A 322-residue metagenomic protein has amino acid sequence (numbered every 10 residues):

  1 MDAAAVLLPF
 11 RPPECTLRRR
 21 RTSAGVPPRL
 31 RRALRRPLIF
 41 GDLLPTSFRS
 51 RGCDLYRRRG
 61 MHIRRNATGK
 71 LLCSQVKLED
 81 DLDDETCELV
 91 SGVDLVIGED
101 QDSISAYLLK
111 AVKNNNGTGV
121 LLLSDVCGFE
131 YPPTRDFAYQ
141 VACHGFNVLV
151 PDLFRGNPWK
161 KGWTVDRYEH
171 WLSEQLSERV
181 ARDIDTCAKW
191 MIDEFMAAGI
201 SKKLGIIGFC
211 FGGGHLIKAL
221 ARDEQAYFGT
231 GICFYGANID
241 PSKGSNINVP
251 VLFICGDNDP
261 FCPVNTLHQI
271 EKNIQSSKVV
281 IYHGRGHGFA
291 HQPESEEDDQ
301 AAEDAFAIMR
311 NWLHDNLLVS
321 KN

Functional and structural regions predicted by a protein language model:
M1-L55: N-terminal chloroplast transit peptides
P45-F48, H62-G199, F289-E294: Serine-hydrolase catalytic machinery in alpha/beta-hydrolase-like enzymes
G119-L121, G205, L252: Conserved beta-strand elements of the Class I
I184-N248: Primarily recognizes the serine-hydrolase "nucleophile elbow" in alpha/beta-hydrolase and SGNH/GDSL folds
I247, F253-C255: Short beta-strand/loop motif that positions the catalytic acidic residue of the alpha/beta-hydrolase fold
N258-C262, H287: Acidic catalytic loop of the alpha/beta-hydrolase fold
P263-K272: Short alpha-helix in the alpha/beta-hydrolase fold that links the catalytic acid
S276-N322: C-terminal catalytic histidine-bearing segment of alpha/beta-hydrolase fold enzymes
